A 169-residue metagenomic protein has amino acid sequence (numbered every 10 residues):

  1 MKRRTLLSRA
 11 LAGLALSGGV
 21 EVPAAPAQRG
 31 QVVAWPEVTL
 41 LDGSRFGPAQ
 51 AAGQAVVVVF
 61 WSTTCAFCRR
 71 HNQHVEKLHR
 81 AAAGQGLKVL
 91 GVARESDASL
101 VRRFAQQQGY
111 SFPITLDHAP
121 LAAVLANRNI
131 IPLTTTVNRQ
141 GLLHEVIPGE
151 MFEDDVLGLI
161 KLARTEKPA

Functional and structural regions predicted by a protein language model:
T5-A24: N-terminal export signals
V22-P48: N-terminal "domain-start" segment that seeds a small globular fold
V33-A34, V56, I131-P132: Short loop/turn microsegments at loop-to-beta-strand junctions
P36, F60-W61, F104, F112: Conserved hydrophobic/aromatic "anchor" residues that stabilize well-ordered secondary structure elements
A49-A66: Short active-site neighborhood of thiol/selenol oxidoreductases, capturing the structured segment around
R69-Q108, H118-A122: Structural microenvironment flanking redox-active thiols in thiol-disulfide oxidoreductases
Q106-Y110, A119-K161: Thiol/disulfide oxidoreductase modules built on the thioredoxin-like
P168-A169: Non-globular targeting/processing and membrane-anchoring segments
